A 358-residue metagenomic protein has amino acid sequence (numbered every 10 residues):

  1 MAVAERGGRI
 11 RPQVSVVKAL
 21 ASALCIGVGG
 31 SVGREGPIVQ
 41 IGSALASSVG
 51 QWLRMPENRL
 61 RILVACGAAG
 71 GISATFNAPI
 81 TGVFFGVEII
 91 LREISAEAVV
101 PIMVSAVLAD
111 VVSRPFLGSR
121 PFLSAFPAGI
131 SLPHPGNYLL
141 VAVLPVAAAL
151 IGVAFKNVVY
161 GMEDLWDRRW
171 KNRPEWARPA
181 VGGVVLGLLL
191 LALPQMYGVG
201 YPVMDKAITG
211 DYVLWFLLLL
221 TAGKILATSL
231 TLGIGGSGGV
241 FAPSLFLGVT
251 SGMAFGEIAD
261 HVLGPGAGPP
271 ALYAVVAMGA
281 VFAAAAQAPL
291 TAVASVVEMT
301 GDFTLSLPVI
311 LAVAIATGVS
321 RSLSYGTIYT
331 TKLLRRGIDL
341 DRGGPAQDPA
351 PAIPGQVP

Functional and structural regions predicted by a protein language model:
M1-P358: Alpha-helical transmembrane segments and immediately membrane-proximal extracytoplasmic
